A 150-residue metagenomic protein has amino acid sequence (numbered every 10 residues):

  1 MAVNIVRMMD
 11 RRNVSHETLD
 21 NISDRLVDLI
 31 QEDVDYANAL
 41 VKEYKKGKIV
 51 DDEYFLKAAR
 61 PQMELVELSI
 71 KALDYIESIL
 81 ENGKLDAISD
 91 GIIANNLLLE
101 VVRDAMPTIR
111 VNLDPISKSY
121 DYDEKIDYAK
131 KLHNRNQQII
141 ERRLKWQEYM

Functional and structural regions predicted by a protein language model:
M1-M150: Conserved, well-structured ligand/cofactor-binding cores
